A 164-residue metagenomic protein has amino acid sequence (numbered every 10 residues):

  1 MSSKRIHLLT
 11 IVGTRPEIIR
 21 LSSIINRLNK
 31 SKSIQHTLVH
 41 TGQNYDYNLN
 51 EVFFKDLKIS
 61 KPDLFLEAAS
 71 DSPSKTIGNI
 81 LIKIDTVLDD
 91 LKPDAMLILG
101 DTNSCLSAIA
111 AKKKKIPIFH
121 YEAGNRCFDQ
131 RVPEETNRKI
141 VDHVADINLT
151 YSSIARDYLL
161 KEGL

Functional and structural regions predicted by a protein language model:
M1-Q43: N-terminal subdomain of nucleotide-sugar transferases
H7, D94-A95: Structural motif
G13-T14, H40-Q43, D101, A123 (+1 more regions): Cofactor-binding loop segments of dinucleotide-utilizing enzymes, especially the Rossmann-like FAD- and NAD(P)+-binding
I34-T76: Conserved nucleotide-sugar phosphate-binding/catalytic loop shared by glycosyltransferases and other
S72-K92: An amphipathic, basic-hydrophobic alpha-helix
L97-K114: An aromatic- and histidine-rich active-site surface loop
I116-L164: Active-site-proximal region of nucleotide-activated glycan assembly enzymes, centered on histidine/acidic-rich loops
